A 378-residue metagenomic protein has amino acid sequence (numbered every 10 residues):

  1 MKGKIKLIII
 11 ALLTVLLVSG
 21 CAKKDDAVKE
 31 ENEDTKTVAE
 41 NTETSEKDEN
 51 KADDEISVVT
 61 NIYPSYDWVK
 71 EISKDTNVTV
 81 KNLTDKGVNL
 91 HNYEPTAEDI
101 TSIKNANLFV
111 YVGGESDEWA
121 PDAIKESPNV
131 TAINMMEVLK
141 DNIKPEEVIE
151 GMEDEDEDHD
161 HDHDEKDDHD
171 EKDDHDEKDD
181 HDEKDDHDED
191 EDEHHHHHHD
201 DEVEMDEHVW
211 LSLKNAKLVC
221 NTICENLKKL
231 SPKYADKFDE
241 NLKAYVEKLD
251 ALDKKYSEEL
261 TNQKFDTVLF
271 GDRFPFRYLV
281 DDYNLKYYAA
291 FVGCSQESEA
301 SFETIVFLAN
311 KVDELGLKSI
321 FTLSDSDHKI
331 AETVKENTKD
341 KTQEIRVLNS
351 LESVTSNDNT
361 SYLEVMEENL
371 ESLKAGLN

Functional and structural regions predicted by a protein language model:
M1-G3: N-terminal secretory signal peptides that target proteins for export/translocation
K6-I10, C21-N378: Extracytoplasmic metal-acquisition and chelation regions
